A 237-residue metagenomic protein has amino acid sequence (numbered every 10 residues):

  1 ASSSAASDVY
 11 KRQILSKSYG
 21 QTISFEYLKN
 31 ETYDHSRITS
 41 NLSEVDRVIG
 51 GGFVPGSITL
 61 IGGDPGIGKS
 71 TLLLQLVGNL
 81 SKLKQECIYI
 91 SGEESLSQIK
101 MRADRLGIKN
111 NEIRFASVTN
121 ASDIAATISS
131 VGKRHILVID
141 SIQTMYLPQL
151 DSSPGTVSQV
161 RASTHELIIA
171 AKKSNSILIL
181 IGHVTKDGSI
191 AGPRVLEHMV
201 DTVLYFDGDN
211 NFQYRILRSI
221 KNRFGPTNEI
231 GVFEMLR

Functional and structural regions predicted by a protein language model:
A1-A6, Y10-Q13, I99: Single conserved hydrophobic/aromatic residue that forms the stacking wall/gate of nucleotide- or nucleobase-binding
D8-F25, S129-L137, Q143, M199 (+1 more regions): Conserved P-loop NTPase
L28-S43: N-terminal pre-Walker A segment at the start of P-loop NTPase domains
S43-G52: Pre-Walker A adenine-sensing motif
V54-G56, D64-I67, T71, Q75-I169: Conserved inter-motif catalytic segment of the P-loop NTP-binding fold
I61: Hydrophobic anchor at the beta1->P-loop junction of P-loop NTPases
S158-I179, H183, M199-N210: Substrate-engagement module of ASCE P-loop NTPases
S189-M199: Short regulatory helix/loop adjacent to the ATP-binding pocket of P-loop NTPases
